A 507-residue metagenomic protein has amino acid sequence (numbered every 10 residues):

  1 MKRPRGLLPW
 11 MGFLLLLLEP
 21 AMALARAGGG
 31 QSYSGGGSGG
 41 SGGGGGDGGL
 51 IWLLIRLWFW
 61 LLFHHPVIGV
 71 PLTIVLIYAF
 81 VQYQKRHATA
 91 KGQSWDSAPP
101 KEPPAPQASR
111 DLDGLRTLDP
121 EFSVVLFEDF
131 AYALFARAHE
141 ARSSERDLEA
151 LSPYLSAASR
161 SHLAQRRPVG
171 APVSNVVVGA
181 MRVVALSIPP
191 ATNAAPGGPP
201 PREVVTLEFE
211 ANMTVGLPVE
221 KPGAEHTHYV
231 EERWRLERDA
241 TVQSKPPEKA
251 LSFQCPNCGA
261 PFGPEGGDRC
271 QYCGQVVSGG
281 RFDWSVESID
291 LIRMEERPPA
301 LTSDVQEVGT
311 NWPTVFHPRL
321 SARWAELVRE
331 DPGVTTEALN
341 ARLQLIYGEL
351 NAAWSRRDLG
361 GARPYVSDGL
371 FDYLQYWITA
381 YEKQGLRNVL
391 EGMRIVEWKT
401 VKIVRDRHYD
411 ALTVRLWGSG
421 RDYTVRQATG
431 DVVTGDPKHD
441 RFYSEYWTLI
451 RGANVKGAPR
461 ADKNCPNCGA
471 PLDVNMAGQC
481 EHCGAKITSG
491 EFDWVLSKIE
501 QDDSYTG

Functional and structural regions predicted by a protein language model:
M1-R26: N-terminal secretory/membrane targeting signals
M22-I55, L151: Intrinsically disordered, low-complexity segments
S41-A90: Alpha-helical transmembrane anchor segments and their immediate juxtamembrane flanks, especially terminal single-pass
K85-K101, A105: Contiguous mid-protein beta-loop-alpha structural module that forms a pocket-lining wall or clamp of enzyme active
P99-S174, Q271-Y272, V276, L291 (+6 more regions): Core segments of small alpha/beta cavity-forming domains
L112-E121, E220-H226, V242, P256-N257 (+3 more regions): Short hinge/gating elements
L126-K249, P264-G266, E287, G360-P459 (+2 more regions): Structured, amphipathic secondary-structure segments that form assembly/contact surfaces in multi-subunit
C255-C258, C270-C273, C465-C468, C480-C483: Short cysteine-rich clusters marking metal-coordination/redox-active sites
